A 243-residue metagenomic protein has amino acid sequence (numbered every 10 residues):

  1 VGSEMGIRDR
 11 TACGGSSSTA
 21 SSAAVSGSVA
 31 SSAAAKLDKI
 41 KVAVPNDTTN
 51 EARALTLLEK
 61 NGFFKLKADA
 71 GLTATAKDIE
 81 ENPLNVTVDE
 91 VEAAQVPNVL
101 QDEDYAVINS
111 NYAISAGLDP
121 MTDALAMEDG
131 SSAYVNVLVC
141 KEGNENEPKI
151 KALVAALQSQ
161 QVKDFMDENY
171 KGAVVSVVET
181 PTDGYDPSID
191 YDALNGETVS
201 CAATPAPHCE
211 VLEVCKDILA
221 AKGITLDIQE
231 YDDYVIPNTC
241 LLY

Functional and structural regions predicted by a protein language model:
V1-I7: Short, small-residue-biased leader/transition segments that mark boundaries at the very start of proteins
T11-A12: C-terminal motif of bacterial Sec signal peptides marking the signal peptidase cleavage site
A24, Y134-A152: A bilobed periplasmic-binding-protein/Venus flytrap-type ligand-binding module shared by bacterial periplasmic
D38-A43, L194-A206, I224-E230: Short, well-ordered beta-strand elements
A52-L55, E59, K149, L157-V178: Periplasmic-binding protein-like
T56-F64, G71-K77, P205-D227, V235-I236 (+1 more regions): Short, polar/charged alpha-helical segment
A70-N98, I228-T239: Short helix-initiation/N-cap motifs at beta->coil->alpha
T75, N109, G117-S131: Short beta-strand->loop
